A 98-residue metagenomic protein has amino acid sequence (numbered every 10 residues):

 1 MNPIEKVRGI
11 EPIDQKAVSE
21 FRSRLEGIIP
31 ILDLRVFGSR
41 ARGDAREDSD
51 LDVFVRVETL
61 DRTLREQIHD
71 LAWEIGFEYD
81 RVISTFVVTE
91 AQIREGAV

Functional and structural regions predicted by a protein language model:
M1-D33, A41-E47, V57-V98: Catalytic core of pol beta-like nucleotidyltransferases
L51-V55: Short beta-strand->loop micro-motif that forms the acidic, two-metal-ion catalytic signature in nucleotide-processing
